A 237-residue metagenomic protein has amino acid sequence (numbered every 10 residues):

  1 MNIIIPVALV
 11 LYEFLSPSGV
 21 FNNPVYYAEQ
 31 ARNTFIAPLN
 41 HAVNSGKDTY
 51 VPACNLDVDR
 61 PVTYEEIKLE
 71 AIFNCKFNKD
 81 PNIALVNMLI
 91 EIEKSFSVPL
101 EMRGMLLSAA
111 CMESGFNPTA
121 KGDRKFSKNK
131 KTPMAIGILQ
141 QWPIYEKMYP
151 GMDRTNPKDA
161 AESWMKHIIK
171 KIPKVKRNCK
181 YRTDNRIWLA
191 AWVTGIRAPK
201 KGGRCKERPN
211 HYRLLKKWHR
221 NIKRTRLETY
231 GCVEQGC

Functional and structural regions predicted by a protein language model:
M1-N22: Classical Sec-dependent N-terminal signal peptides that target proteins to the secretory pathway
V20, P24-G46: Composition-driven recognition of long, low-complexity, acid-poor segments enriched in small hydrophobic and small
P38-C237: Catalytic glycan-binding domains that act on GlcNAc-containing polysaccharides
